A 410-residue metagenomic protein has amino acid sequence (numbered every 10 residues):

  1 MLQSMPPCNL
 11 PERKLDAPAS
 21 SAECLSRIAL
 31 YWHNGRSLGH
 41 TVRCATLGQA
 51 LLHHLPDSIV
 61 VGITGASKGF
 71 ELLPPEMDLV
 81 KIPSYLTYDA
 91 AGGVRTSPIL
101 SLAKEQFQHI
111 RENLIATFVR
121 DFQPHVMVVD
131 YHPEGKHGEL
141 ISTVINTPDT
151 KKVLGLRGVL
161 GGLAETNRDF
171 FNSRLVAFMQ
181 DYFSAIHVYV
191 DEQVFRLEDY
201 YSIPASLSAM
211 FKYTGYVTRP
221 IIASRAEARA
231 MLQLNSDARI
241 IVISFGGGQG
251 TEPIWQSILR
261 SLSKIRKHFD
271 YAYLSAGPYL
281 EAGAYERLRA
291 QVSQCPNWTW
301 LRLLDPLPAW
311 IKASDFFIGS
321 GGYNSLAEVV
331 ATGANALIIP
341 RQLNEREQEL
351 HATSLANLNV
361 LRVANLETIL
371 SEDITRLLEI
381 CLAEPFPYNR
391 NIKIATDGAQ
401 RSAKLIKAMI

Functional and structural regions predicted by a protein language model:
L2-D16, R376, I380-I410: C-terminal amphipathic helix plus adjacent low-complexity, charged tail appended to glycosyltransferase catalytic
L10-E12, G161-P253, Y279-A282: A nucleotide-sugar donor-handling region in carbohydrate enzymes
C24-N34, A50-Q106, I110: Conserved nucleotide-sugar phosphate-binding/catalytic loop shared by glycosyltransferases and other
W32-A45, T251-E252: A short, glycine/small-residue-rich beta-strand->loop->alpha-helix junction that serves as a flexible
R95-H137: Conserved nucleotide-sugar donor-binding subdomain of glycosyltransferases
R219-F316, E367: Donor-nucleotide binding loops and adjacent catalytic segments primarily of GT-B fold Leloir glycosyltransferases
D305-L350: A donor-sugar binding/catalytic signature common to diverse glycosyltransferases and related nucleotide-sugar
L343-L377: Change "using UDP/GDP/dTDP sugars" to "using nucleotide sugars
